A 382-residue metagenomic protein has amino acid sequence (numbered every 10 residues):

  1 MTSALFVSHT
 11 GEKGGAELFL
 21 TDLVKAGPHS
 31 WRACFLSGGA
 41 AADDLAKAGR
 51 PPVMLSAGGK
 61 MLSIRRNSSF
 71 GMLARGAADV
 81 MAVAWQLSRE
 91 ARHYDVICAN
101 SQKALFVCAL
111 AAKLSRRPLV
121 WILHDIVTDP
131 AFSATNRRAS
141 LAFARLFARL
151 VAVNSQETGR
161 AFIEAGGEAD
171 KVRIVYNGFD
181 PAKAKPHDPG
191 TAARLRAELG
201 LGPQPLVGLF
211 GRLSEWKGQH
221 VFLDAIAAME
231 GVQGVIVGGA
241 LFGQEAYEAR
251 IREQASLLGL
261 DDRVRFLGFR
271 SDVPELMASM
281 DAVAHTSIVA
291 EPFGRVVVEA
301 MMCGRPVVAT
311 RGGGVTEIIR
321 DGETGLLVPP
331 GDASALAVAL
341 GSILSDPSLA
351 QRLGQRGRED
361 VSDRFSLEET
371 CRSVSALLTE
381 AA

Functional and structural regions predicted by a protein language model:
G14-D22, P205, L209-A228, A249 (+2 more regions): A conserved mid-protein helix/loop that constitutes part of the nucleotide-sugar donor-binding site
D95, R263, A278-P292, R305-P306: Acidic donor-binding loop of glycosyltransferase active sites
A99-L105, L123: Short His-centered aromatic/hydrophobic patch
E157, G178: Carbohydrate-associated surface elements
K185-L201, I251-E253, S373: A short helix/loop element that forms part of the nucleotide-sugar donor recognition site in Leloir-type
G243-E248, D261-R270, L276, L326-L327: Active-site donor-binding acidic/aromatic loop of nucleotide-activated sugar and phosphosugar transferases involved
P306-A309, I319: Short hydrophobic beta-strand element within catalytic cores of glycosyltransferases and related nucleotide-activated
R320-G322, L326-A333, S342-S348: Conserved acidic donor-binding segment of nucleotide-sugar-dependent glycosyltransferases
